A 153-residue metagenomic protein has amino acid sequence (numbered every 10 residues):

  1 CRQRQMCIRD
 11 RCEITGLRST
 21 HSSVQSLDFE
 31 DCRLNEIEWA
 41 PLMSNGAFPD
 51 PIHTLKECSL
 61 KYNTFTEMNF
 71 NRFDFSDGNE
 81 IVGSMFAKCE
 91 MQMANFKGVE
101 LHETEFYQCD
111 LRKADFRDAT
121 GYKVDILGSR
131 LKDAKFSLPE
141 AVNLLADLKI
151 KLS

Functional and structural regions predicted by a protein language model:
C1-I8: Short, small-residue-biased leader/transition segments that mark boundaries at the very start of proteins
E13, R18, S23, D28-E38 (+15 more regions): Conserved positional slot within leucine-rich repeat
S137-S153: N-terminal capping/linker segments that flank leucine-rich repeat
